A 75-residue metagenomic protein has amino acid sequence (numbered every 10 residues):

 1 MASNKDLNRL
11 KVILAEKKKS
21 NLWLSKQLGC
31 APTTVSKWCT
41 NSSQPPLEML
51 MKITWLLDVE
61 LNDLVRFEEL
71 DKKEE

Functional and structural regions predicted by a protein language model:
M1-S20: A short, Lys/Arg-rich alpha-helix, primarily the initiator
V12, K18, K37, V65-E75: Short, charged recognition helix plus adjacent turn of helix-turn-helix-like nucleic-acid-binding domains
L14, S25, T54: The alpha-helix within a helix-turn-helix
L22, T33, N62: Key DNA-contact positions within bacterial/archaeal DNA-binding proteins
C30-Q44: Recognition helix of helix-turn-helix/homeodomain-like DNA-binding domains that insert into the DNA major groove
N41, K52, L70: Alpha-helical DNA-recognition elements
E48-D63: DNA major-groove recognition helix of helix-turn-helix/homeodomain DNA-binding modules
